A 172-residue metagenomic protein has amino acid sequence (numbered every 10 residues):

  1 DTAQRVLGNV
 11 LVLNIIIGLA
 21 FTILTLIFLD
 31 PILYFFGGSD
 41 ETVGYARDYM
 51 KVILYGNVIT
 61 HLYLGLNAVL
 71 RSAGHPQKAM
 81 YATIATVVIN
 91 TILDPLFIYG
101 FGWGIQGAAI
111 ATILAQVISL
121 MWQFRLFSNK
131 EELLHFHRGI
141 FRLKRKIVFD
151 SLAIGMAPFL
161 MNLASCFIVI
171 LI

Functional and structural regions predicted by a protein language model:
D1, I53-T60, F149-I172: Transmembrane helix-bundle signature of multi-pass secondary active exporters and lipid flippases
T2-I16, A20, L24, F28 (+2 more regions): Interfacial transmembrane-helix starts/ends
N14, M50-I53, N57, H75 (+4 more regions): Residue-level recognition of transmembrane alpha-helices in multi-pass small-molecule transporters/permeases
I27, D40-Y63: Alpha-helical transmembrane segments of multi-pass membrane proteins
L33-D40, L96-G102, A164-I172: Helix-terminus/linker motif at the lipid-water interface of multi-pass membrane proteins
I59-A82: Membrane-interface junctions at transmembrane-helix termini in multi-pass inner-membrane proteins
Q77, V87-L120: Membrane-interface helix-loop junctions in multi-pass transport and translocation proteins
T112, Q123-S165: Interhelical loop/hinge segments that connect adjacent transmembrane helices in multipass membrane
